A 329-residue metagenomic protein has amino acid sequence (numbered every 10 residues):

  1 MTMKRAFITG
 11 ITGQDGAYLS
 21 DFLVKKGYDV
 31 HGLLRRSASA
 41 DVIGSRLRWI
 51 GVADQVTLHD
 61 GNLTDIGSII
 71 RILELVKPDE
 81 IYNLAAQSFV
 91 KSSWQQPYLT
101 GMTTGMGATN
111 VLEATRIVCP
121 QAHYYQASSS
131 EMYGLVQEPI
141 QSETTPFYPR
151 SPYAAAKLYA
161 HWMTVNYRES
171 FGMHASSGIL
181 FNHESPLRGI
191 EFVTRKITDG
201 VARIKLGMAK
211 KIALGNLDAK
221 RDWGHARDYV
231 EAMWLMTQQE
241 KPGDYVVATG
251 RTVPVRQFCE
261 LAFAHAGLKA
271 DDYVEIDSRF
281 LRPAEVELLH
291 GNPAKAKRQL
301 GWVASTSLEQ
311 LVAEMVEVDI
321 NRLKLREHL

Functional and structural regions predicted by a protein language model:
M1-H183, R227, T237, T306 (+3 more regions): N-terminal Rossmann-like NAD(P)+-binding domain of SDR-like oxidoreductases, especially those catalyzing
K25, G32-R36, G61, R188-I197 (+1 more regions): C-terminal substrate-binding subdomain of Rossmann-fold SDR/epimerase-dehydratase oxidoreductases
